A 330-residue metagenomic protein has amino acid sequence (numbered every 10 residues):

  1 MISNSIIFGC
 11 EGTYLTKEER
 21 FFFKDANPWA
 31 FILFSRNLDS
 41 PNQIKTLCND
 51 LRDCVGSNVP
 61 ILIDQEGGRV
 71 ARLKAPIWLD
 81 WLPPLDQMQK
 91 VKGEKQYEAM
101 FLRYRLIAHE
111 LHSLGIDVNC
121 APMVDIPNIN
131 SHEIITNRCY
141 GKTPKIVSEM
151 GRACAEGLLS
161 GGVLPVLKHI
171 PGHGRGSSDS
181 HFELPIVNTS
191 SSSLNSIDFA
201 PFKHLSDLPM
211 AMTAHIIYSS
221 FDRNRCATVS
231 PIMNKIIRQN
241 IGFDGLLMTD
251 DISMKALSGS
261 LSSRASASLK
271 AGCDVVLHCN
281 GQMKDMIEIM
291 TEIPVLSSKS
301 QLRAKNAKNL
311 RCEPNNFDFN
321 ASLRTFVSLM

Functional and structural regions predicted by a protein language model:
M1-I61, G67-W78, M330: N-terminal hydrophobic targeting/anchoring segments and the immediately downstream early-domain regions of hydrolases
M1-W29, G259-M330: Preference for extracellular/luminal or secreted protein segments
F8-G9, R36-C54, A71, R152-L159 (+1 more regions): Second-shell residues forming the walls of enzyme active-site clefts
P28-R36, D117-M123, D274-V276: Divalent metal-dependent hydrolysis catalytic cores, especially in the metallo-beta-lactamase
D39-T46, K90-H109, K142-E149, L194-N195: Glycine-rich anion/phosphate-binding loops
C54-D80, R103-P127, V147, A155-P171: Glycine-rich, aromatic-flanked loop segments that form ligand/cofactor-binding clefts across common enzyme folds
I77-E94, C139-G141: A charged helix-plus-loop insertion that forms the helical arch/lid used to bind and gate nucleic-acid substrates
V118-G141, P171, R175-V187: Short glycine/serine-rich loop/turn segments
